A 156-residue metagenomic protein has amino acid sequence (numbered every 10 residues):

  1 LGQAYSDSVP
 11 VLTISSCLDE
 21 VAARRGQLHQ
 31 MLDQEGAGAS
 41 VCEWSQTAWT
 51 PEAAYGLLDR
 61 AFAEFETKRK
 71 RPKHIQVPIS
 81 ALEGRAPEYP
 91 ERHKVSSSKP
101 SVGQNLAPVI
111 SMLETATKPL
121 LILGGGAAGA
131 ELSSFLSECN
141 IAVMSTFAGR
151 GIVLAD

Functional and structural regions predicted by a protein language model:
L1-D156: N-terminal alpha/beta PP-like core and its mobile active-site loop of ThDP/TPP-dependent enzymes
